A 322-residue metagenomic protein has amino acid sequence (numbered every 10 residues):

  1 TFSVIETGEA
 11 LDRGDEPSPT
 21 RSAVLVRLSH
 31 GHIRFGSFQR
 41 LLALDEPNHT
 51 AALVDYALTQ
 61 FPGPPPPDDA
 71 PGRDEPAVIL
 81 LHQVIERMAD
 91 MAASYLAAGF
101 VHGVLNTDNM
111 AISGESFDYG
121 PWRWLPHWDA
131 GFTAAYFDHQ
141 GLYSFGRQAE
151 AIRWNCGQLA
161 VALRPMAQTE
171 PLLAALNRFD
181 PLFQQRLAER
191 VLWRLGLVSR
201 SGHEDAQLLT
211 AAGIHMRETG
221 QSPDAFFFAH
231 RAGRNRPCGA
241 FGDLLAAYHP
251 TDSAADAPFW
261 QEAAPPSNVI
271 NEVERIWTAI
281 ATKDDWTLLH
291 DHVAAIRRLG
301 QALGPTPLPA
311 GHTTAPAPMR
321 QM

Functional and structural regions predicted by a protein language model:
T1-D69, S113-E115, N155, N271 (+2 more regions): Conserved ATP-binding subdomain of kinase catalytic cores across diverse folds
P19-S22, A97-H102, N106-P165: Catalytic activation segment of kinase domains across protein kinase-like and atypical kinase folds
A23, L44-N48, G72-E75, I79-H82 (+2 more regions): Alpha-helix capping and helix-loop boundary segments enriched in small/acidic/polar residues
V54-L58, H127-F137, A247-P250: Active-site-adjacent bridging/hinge elements
Q60-P76, L163-R178: Inter-helical turn/loop segments and adjacent helix faces that build the functional surface of alpha-helical bundle
H139-M322: Regulatory N- and C-terminal appendages and interdomain linkers associated with kinase/kinase-like NTP transferase
